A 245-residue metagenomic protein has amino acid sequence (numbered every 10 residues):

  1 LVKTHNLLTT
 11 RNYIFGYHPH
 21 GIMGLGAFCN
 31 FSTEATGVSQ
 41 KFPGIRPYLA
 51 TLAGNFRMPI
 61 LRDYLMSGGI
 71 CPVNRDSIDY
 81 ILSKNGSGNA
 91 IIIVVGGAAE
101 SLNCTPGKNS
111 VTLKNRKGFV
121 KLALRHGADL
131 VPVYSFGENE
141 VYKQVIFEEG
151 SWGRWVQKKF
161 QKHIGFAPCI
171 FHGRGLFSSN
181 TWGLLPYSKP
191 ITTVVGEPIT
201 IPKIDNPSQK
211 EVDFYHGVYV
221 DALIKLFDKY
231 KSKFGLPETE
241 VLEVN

Functional and structural regions predicted by a protein language model:
L1-V194, P198-I199, D205-N206: Soluble catalytic domains of membrane acyltransferases
M58-P59, R154, E211, G235-E238: Short, structured coil/loop segments at alpha-helix boundaries
N89-A90, G97-E100, V220, I224 (+1 more regions): Structured cytosolic regulatory/catalytic domains appended to multi-pass membrane proteins
I191-V194, K210-F227: Pol beta-like nucleotidyltransferase catalytic core
I201, D205, Q209, E238-T239: Charged, glycine-interspersed solvent-exposed loop segments at helix/strand-loop junctions that cap or gate access
P202, A222, L226-K233: Hydrophobic alpha-helical segments
K231-N245: C-terminal helix/juxtamembrane-tail motif
